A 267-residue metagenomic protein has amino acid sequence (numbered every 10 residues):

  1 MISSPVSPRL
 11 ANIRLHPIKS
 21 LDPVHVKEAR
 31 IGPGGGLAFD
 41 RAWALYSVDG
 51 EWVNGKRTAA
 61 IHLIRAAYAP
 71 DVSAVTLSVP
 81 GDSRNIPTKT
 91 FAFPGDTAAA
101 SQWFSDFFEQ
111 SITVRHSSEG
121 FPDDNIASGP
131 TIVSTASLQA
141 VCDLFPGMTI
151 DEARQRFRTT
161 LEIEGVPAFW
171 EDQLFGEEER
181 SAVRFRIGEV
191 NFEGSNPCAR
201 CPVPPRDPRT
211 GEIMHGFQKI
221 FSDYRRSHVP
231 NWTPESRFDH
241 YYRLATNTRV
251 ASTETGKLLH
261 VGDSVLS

Functional and structural regions predicted by a protein language model:
M1-S267: Metal-cofactor-dependent catalytic cores
